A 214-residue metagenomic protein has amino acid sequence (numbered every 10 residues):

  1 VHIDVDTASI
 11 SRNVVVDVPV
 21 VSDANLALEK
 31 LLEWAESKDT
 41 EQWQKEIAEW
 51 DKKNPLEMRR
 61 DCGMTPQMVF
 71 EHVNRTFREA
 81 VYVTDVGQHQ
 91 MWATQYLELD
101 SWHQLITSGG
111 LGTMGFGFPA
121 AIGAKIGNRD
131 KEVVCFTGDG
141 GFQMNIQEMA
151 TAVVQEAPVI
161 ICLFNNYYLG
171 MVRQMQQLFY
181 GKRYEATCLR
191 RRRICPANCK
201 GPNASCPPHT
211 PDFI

Functional and structural regions predicted by a protein language model:
V1-H2, V18: Extended active-site and interfacial segments that coordinate phosphate-rich ligands in large catalytic machineries
H2, V83, F136-T137: Generic enzyme active-site microenvironment
I3-S9: Short, polar loop motifs at secondary-structure junctions
I10-V21, N25-L31, W92-I214: Thiamine diphosphate
V20, A24, L28, T40-W43 (+3 more regions): Generic structural signal for well-ordered, non-membrane alpha-helical segments in soluble metabolic enzymes
E36-S37, F77-E79, R129: Short glycine/proline-enriched coil/turn segments at helix->beta-strand junctions
S37-W50: Flexible, glycine/charged-enriched surface loops at secondary-structure junctions
A48-K125: Active-site diphosphate/adenylate-binding microenvironment
